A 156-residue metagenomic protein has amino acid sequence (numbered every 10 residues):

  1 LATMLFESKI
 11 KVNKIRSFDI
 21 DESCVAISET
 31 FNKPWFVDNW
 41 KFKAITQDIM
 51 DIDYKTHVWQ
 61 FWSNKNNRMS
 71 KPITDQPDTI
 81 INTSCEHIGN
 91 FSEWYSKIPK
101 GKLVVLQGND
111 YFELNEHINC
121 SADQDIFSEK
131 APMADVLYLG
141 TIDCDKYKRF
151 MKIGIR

Functional and structural regions predicted by a protein language model:
L1, E22-S23, M50-D53, I81-G89 (+1 more regions): Short acidic, S/G/P-rich loop/turn micro-motifs used as interaction or catalytic elements
L1-V12: Conserved SAM-binding loop of SAM-dependent methyltransferases across substrates and taxa, primarily the Class I
L5, S28-W35, I118-S128: Short, aromatic/basic amphipathic alpha-helical patches
K9-K11, V37-D38, S70-D78, S96-K100 (+1 more regions): Flexible, charged surface loops at secondary-structure boundaries
N13-I20: Conserved SAM-binding motif I beta-strand of class I
R16, K43-I45, L137: General small-molecule cofactor/ligand-binding pocket signal
A26-T79: S-adenosyl-L-methionine
G89-R156: C-terminal substrate-binding/active-site "lid" region of AdoMet-derived donor-dependent transferases
